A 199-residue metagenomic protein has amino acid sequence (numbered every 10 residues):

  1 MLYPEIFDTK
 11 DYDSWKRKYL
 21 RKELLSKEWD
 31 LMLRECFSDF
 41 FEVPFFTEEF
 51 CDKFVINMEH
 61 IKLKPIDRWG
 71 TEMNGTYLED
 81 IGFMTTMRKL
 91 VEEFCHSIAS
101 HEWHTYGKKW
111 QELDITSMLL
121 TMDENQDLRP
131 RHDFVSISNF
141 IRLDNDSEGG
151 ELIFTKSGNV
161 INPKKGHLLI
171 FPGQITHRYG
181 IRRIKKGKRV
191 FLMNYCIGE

Functional and structural regions predicted by a protein language model:
Y3-F7, W15-W110, D114: Non-heme Fe(II)/2-oxoglutarate
E92-E199: Catalytic core of non-heme Fe(II) oxygenases with the double-stranded beta-helix
